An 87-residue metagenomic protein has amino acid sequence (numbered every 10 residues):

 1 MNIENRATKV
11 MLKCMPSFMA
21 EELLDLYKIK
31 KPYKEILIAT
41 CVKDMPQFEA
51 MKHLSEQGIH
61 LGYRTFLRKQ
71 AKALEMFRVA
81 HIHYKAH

Functional and structural regions predicted by a protein language model:
M1-L26, F48, E56, H60 (+1 more regions): N-terminal interaction/assembly modules
K28-P46: Short amphipathic alpha helix immediately N-terminal
T40, M51-E56: The alpha-helix within a helix-turn-helix
D44-Q47, A80, Y84: Amphipathic alpha-helical interaction segments
S55-H83: DNA-recognition helix of helix-turn-helix
